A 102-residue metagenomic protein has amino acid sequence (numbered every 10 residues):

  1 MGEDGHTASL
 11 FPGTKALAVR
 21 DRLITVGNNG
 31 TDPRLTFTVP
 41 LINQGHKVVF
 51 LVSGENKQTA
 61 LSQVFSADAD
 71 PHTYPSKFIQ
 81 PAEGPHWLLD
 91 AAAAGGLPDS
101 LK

Functional and structural regions predicted by a protein language model:
M1-K102: Conserved phosphate- and dinucleotide-binding cores of soluble alpha/beta proteins, encompassing both enzyme active
